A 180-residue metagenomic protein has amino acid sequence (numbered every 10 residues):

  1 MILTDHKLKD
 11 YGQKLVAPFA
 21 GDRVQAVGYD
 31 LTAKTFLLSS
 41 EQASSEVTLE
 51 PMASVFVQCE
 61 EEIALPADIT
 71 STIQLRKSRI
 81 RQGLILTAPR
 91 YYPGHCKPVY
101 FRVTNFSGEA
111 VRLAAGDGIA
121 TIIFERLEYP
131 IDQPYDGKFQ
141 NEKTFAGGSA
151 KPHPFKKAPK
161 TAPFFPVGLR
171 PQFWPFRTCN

Functional and structural regions predicted by a protein language model:
M1-K160: DUTPase catalytic domain/fold
K157-P171: Positively charged N-terminal leader segments that act as targeting/secretion signals
